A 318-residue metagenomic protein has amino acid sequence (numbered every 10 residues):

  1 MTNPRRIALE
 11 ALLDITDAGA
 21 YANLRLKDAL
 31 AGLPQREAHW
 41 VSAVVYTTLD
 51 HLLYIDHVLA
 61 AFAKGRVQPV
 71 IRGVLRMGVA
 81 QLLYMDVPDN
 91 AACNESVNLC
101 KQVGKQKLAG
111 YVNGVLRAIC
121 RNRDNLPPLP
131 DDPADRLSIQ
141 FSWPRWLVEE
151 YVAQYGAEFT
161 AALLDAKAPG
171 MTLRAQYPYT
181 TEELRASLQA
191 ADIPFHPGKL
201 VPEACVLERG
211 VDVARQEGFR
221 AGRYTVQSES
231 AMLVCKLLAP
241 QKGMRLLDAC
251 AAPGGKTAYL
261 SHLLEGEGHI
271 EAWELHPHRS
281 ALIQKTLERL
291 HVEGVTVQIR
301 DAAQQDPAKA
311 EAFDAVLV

Functional and structural regions predicted by a protein language model:
M1-V318: S-adenosylmethionine
